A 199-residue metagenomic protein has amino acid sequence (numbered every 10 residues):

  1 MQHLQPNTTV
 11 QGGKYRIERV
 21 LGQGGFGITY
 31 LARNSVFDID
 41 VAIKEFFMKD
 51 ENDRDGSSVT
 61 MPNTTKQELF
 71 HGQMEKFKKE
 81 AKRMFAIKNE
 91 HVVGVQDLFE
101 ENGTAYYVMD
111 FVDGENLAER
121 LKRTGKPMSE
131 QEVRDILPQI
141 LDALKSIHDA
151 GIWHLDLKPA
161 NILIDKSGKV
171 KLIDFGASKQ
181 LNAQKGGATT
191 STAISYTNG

Functional and structural regions predicted by a protein language model:
E18-G24, T29: Protein kinase glycine-rich loop
D55-A86: AlphaC helix of the eukaryotic protein kinase fold
L98: Activation-segment/catalytic-loop signature of the eukaryotic protein kinase fold
N102-N116: Conserved short submotifs of the Hanks-type protein kinase catalytic core that shape the nucleotide-binding pocket
L117-M128: AlphaC helix of the protein kinase catalytic domain
I136-L137: Activation segment signature within eukaryotic-like protein kinase domains
D142-I152: Protein kinase catalytic-loop region centered on the HRD/HxD motif
